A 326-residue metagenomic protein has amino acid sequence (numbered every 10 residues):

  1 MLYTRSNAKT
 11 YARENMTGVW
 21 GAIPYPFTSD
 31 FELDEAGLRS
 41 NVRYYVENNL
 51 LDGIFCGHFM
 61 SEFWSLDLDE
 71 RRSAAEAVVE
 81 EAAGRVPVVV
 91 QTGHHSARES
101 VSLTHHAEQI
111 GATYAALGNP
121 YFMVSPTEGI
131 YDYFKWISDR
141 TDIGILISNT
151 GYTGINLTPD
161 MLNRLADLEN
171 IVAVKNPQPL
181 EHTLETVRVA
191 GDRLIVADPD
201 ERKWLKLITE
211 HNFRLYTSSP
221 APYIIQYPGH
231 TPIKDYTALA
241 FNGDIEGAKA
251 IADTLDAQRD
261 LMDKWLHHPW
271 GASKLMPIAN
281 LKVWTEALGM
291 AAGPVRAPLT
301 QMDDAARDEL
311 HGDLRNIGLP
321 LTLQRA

Functional and structural regions predicted by a protein language model:
L2-G154, T300, R315, L319-R325: Active-site beta->alpha loop and helix N-cap motifs at the rims of alpha/beta catalytic domains
L2-K9, N15, W20-P24, N48-L50 (+2 more regions): C-terminal alpha-helical cap/extension of soluble enzyme domains
E35, R39-V42, P159, D304-H311: Short, amphipathic alpha-helical "lid/cap" segments that border enzyme active or binding sites
L38, A75, S100, T183 (+2 more regions): A general structural signal for well-ordered alpha-helical segments in protein cores
N41, A74, L165, A248-I251 (+1 more regions): A structural signal for short hydrophobic/aromatic patches embedded in well-ordered alpha helices
L66-D67, V101-S102, T127-I130, T158-P159 (+3 more regions): Short secondary-structure transition/capping segments
S73, A77-E81, H106-I110, W136 (+6 more regions): Alpha-helical structural signal in soluble globular domains
W136-R140, G151-W265: Catalytic alpha/beta core domains of metabolic enzymes, predominantly
